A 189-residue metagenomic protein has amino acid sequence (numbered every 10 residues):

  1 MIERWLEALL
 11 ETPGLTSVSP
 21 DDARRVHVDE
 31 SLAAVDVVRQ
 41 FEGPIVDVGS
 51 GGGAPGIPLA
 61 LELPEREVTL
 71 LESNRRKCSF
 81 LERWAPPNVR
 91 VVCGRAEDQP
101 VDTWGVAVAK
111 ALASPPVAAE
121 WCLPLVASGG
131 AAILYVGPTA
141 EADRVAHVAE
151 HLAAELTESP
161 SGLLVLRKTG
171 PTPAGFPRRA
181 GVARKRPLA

Functional and structural regions predicted by a protein language model:
M1-V46, R76-P87, A183: Class I SAM-dependent transferase core
A8-E11, L15, I45, P58 (+3 more regions): Residue-level signal for well-ordered alpha-helical segments
D22-D29, I45, L59, L70 (+2 more regions): Bulky hydrophobic/aromatic packing residues
V35-L63: Long amphipathic N-terminal alpha/beta scaffold segment
S50, A54-G56, L63-T69, S73-A189: S-adenosylmethionine
